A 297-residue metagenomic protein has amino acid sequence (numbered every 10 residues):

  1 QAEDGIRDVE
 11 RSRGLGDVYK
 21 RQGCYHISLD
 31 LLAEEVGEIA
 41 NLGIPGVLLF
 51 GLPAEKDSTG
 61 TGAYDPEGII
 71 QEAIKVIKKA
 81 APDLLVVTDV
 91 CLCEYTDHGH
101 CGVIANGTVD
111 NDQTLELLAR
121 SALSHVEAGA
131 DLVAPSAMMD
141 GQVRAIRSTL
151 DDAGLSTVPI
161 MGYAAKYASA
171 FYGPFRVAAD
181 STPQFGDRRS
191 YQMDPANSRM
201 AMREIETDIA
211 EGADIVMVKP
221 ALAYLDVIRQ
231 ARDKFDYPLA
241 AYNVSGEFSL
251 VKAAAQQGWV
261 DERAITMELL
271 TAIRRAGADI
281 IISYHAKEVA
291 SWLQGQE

Functional and structural regions predicted by a protein language model:
Q1-L15, Y19, D89: Single conserved hydrophobic/aromatic residue that forms the stacking wall/gate of nucleotide- or nucleobase-binding
D17-P238, Y242-G295: Alpha/beta enzyme core
